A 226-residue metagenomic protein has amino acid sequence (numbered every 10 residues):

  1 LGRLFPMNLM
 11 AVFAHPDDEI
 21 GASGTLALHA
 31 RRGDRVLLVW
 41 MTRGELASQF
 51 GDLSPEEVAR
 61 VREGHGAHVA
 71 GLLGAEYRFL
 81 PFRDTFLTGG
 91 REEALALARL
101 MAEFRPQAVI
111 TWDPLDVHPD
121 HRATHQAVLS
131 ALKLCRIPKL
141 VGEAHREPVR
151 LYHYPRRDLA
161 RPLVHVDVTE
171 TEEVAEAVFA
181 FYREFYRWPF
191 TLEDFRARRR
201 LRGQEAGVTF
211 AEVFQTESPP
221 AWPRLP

Functional and structural regions predicted by a protein language model:
L1-F104: Active-site rim/loop-helix segments in enzyme catalytic domains that contact anionic ligands
L1-M10, L28, R32, E76 (+1 more regions): Metal-dependent de-N-acetylase/amidase catalytic core
